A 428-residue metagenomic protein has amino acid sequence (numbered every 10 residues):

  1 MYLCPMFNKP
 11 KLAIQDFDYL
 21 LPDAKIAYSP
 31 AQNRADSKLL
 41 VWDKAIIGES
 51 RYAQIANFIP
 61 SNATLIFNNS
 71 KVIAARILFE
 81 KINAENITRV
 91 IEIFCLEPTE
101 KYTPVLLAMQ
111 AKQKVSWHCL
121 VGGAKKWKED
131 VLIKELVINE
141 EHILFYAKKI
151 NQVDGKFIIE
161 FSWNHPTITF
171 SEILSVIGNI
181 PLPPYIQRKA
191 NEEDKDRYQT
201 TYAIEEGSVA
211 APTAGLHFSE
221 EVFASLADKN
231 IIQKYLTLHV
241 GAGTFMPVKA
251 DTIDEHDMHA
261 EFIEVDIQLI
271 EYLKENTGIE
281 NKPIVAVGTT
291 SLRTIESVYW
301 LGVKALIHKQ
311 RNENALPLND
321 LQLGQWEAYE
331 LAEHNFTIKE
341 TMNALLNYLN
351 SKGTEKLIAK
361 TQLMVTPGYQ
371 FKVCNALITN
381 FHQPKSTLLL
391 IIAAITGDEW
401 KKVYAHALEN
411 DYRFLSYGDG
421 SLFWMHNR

Functional and structural regions predicted by a protein language model:
Y2-R428: Surface-exposed, charge/polar-rich loops and edge strands
